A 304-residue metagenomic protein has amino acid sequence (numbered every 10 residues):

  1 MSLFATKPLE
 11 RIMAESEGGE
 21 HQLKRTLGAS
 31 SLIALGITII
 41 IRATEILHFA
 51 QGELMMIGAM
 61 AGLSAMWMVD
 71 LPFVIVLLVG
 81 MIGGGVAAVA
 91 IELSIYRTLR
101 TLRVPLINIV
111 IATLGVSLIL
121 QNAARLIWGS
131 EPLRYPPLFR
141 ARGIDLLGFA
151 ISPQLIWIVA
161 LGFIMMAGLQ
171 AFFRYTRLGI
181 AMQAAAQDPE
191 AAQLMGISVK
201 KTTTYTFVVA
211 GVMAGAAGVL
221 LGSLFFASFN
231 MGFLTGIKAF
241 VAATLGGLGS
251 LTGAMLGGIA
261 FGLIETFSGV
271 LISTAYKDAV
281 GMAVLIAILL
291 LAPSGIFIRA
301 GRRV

Functional and structural regions predicted by a protein language model:
M1-A34: Membrane-interface "cap" regions at the ends of multi-pass membrane proteins
F4-M13, M55, S130-R142, G258-I259: Peri-membrane helix termini and adjoining interfacial loops of integral membrane proteins
S31, I39-A59, F73, R103-I107 (+7 more regions): Short, non-helical or kinked segments that cap or interrupt transmembrane helices
A43-A90, S94, L271: Membrane-embedded helix boundary and interhelical linker motif in transport proteins
D70-V116, A123, L256-F261, E265 (+1 more regions): Alpha-helical transmembrane segments within multi-pass membrane transporters and channels
L71-I82, F207-A214, G218-V219, L224-L285: Transmembrane alpha-helical segments in multi-pass inner-membrane proteins
T98, L102-Y175, T202, F267 (+4 more regions): Transmembrane helix-bundle core of multi-pass membrane transporters and related energy-transducing complexes
A150-S228, G246, L251-G257: Helix-loop-helix "hairpin" substructures at the membrane interface of multi-pass membrane proteins
